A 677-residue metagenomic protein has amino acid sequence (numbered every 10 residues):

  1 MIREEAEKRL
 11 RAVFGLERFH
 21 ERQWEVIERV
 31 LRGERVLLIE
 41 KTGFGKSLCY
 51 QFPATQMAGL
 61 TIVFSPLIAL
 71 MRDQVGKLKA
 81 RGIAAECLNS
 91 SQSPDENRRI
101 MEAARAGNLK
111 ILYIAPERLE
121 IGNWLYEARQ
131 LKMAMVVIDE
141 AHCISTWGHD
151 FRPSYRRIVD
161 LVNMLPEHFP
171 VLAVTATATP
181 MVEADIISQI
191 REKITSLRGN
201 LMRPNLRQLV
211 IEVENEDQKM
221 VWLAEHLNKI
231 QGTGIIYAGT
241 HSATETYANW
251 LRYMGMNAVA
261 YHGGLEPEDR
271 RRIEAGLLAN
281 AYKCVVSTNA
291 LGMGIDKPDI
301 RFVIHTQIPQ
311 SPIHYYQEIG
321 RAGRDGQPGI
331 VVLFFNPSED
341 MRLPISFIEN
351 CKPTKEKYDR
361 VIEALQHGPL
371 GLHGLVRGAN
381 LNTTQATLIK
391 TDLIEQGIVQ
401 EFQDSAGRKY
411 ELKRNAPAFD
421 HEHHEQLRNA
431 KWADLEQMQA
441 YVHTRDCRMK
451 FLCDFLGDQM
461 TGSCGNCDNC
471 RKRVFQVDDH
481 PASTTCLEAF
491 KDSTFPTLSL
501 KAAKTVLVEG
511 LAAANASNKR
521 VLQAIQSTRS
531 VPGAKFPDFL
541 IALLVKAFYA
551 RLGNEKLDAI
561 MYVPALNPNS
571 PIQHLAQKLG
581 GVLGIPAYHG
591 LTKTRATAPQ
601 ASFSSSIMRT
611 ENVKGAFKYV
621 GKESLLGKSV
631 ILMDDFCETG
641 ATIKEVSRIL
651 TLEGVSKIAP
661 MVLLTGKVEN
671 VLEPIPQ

Functional and structural regions predicted by a protein language model:
E4-V13, E17-E21, E25-S47, T55-M57 (+2 more regions): Helicase motor core with emphasis on the C-terminal RecA-like subdomain
C49, P53, T642: Hydrophobic positions on the alpha1 helix immediately C-terminal to the Walker A/P-loop
L206, A482-A559, P568-N569, Q573-Q577 (+4 more regions): Active-site-facing substrate-recognition patch
I304, I308-Q317, G323-L511, S517-R520: C-terminal accessory region of SF2 helicases/translocases
R471, T485-A489, K644-Q677: PRPP-dependent phosphoribosyltransferase catalytic core
L632-V646: A phosphate-binding catalytic loop at a beta-strand-loop-alpha-helix junction that coordinates phosphoryl groups
